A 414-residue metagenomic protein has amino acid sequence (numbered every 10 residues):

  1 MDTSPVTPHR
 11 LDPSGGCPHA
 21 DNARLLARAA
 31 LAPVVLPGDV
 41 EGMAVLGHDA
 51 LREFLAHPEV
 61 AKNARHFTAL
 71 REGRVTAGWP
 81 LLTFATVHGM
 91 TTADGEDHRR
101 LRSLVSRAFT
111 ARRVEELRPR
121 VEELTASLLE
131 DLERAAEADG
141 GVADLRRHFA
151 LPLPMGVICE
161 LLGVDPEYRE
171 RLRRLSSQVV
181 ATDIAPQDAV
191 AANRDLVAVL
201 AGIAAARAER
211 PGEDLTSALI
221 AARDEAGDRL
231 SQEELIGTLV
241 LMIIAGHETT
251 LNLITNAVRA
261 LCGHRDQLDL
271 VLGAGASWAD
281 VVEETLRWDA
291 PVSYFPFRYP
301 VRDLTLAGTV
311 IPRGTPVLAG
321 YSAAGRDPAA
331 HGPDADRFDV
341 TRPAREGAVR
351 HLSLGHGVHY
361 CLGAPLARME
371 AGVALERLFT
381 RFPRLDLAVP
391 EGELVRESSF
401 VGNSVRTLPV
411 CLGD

Functional and structural regions predicted by a protein language model:
M1-D414: Cytochrome P450
